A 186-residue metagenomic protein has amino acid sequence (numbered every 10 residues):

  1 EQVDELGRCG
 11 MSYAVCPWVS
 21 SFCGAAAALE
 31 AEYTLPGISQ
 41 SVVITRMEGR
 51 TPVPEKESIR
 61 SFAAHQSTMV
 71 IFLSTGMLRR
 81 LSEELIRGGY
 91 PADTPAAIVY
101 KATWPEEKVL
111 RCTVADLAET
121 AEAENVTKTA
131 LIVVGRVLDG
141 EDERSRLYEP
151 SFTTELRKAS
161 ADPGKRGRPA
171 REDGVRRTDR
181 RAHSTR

Functional and structural regions predicted by a protein language model:
E1-E48: Short glycine-cluster motifs
E1-E5, C9, S39-S41, G49-R171 (+1 more regions): A contiguous loop/helix-start segment that scaffolds small-molecule binding in enzyme catalytic cores
